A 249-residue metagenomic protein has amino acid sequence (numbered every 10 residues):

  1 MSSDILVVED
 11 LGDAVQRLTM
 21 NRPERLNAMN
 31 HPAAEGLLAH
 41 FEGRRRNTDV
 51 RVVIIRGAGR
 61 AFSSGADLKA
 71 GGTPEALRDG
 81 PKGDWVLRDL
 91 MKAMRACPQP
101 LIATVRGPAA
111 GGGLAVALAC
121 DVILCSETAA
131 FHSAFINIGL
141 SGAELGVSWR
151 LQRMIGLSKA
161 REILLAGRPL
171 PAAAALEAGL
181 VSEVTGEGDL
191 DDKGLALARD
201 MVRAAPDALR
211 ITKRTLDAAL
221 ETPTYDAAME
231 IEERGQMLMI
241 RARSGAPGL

Functional and structural regions predicted by a protein language model:
M1-A58, K92: Conserved CoA-thioester-binding segment of acyl-CoA-metabolizing enzymes
M1-Q16, N47, G167-A173, G188 (+1 more regions): C-terminal alpha-helix plus adjacent terminal tail
L18, R22, G36-L37, I55 (+5 more regions): Terminal peptide-recognition signature
H40, R44, M94-C97, M201 (+1 more regions): Hydrophobic helix-cap positions at the C-terminus of alpha-helices in RecA-like/P-loop ATPase nucleotide-binding cores
G57-A93, A109, G139-L140, P223: Glycine- (often His-adjacent) and acidic-residue-rich active-site loop that binds/positions the CoA thioester
V86-M91, V147-R150, K159, I211 (+2 more regions): Hydrophobic alpha-helical segments typical of transmembrane helices and their membrane-interface/capping positions
K92-D207: Crotonase-fold acyl-CoA enzyme core
